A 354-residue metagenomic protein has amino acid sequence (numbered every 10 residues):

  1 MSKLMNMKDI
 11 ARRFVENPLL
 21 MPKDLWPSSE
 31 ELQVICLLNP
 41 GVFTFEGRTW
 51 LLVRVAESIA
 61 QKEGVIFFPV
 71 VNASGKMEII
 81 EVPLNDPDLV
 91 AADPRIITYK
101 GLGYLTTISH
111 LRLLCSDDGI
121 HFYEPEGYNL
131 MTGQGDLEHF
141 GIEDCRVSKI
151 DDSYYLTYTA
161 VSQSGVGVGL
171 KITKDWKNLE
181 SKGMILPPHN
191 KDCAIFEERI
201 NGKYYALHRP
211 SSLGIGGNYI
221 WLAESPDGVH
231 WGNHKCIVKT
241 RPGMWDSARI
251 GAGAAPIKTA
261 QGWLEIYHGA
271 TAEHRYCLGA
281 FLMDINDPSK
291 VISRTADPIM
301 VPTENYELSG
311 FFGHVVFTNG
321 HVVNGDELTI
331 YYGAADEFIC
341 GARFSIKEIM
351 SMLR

Functional and structural regions predicted by a protein language model:
M1-F140, S148-A248, I257-F311, G325-L328 (+1 more regions): Beta-rich carbohydrate-recognition and catalytic domains
E143, C193, A254, F317-N319: Structural signature of WD-repeat beta-propeller blades
Y306-L308, V316-G320: Short glycine-rich, acidic/polar surface loops and turns
